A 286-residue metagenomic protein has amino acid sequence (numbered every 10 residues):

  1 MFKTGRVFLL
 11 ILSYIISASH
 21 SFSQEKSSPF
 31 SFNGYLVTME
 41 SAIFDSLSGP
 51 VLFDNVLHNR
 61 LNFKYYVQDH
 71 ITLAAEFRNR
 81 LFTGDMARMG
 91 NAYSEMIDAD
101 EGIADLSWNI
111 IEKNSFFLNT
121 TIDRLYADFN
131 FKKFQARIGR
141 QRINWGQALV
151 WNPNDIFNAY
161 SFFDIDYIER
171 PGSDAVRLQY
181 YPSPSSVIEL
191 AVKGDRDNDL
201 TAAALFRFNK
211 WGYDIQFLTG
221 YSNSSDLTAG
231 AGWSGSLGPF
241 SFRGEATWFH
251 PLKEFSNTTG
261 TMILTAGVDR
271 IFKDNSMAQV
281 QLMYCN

Functional and structural regions predicted by a protein language model:
M1-F8: Bacterial N-terminal signal peptides that target proteins for export
L9-A18: Bacterial N-terminal signal peptides
S21-N33, A87-Y93, D226: Outer-membrane beta-barrel biogenesis signature
Q24-L47, A75, S186: Transmembrane beta-strand segments of Gram-negative outer membrane beta-barrel proteins
F32, K132-K133, A159-N286: Signature for the C-terminal beta-barrel architecture of outer-membrane proteins
I43-L47, G84-R88, W145-V150, D199-T201 (+3 more regions): Outer-membrane beta-barrel proteins
P50-F53, M89-D98, N154-N158, H250 (+2 more regions): Flexible, surface-exposed loop regions and adjacent strand-edge segments of Gram-negative outer-membrane beta-barrel
K64-S186: Outer membrane beta-barrel
